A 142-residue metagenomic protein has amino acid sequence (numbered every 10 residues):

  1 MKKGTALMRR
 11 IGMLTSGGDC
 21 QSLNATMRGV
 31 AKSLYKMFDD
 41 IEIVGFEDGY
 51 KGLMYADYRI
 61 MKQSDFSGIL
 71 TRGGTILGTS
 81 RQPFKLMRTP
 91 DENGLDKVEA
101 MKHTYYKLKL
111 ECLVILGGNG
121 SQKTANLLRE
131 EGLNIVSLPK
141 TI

Functional and structural regions predicted by a protein language model:
M1-M8, V98-H103: A short, basic/flexible loop-to-alpha-helix module at the beginning of a structural domain
G4-D57: N-terminal phosphate-binding or glycine-rich loops at protein starts, especially the Walker A/P-loop of NTPases
R10-C20, I76-G78, E111-I115: Short glycine-rich or small-residue beta-strand-to-loop segments that form or flank ligand, phosphate, metal/Fe-S
M13, I43-F46, G78-T79, I115-G117 (+1 more regions): General beta-strand structural signal in soluble alpha/beta enzymes
G17, E47-L53, R81-P83, G118-G120 (+1 more regions): Acidic, glycine-rich active-site loops and adjacent beta-strand->loop/helix elements that engage anionic groups
T26-V30, N119-L133: Short Gly/Thr/Asp-enriched flexible loops that form oxyanion-binding sites at enzyme active sites
M37, I43-V44, L128-I142: Short, acidic/small-residue loops that bind anionic groups at enzyme active sites
Y55-L113, G120: Glycine-rich oxoanion-binding loops at beta->alpha junctions
